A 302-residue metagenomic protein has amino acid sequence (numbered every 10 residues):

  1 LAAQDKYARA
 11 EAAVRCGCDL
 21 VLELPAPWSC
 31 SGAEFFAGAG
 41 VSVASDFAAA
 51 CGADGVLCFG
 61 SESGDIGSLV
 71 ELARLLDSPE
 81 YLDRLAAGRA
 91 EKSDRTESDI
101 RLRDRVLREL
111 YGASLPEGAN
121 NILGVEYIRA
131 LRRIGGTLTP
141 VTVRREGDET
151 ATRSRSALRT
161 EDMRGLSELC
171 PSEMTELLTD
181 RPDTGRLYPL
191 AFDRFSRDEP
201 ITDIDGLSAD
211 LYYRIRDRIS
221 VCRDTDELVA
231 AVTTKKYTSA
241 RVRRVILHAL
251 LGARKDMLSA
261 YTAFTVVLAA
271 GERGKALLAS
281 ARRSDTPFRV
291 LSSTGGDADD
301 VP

Functional and structural regions predicted by a protein language model:
L1-R9: N-terminal catalytic cores of NTP/NDP-binding nucleotidyl/phosphoryl-transfer enzymes
A8-A12, Y127: Short, solvent-exposed amphipathic alpha-helices that sit in or adjacent to ligand/effector-binding or catalytic
E11-A26: A glycine-rich helix N-cap at a beta->alpha junction
L24-P302: Active-site cores that bind ATP or allylic diphosphates and position pyrophosphate for catalysis
